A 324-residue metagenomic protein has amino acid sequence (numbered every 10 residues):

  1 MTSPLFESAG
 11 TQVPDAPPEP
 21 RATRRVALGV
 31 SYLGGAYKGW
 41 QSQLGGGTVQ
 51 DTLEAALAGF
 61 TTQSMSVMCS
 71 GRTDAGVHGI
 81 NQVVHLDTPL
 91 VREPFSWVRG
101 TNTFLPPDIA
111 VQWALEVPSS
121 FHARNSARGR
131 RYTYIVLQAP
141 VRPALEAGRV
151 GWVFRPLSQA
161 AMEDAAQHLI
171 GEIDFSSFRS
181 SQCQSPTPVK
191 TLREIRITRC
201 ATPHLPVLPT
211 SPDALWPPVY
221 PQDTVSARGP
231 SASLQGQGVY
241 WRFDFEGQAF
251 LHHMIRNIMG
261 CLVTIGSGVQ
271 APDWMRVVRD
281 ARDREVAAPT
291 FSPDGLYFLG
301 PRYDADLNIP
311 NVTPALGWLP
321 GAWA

Functional and structural regions predicted by a protein language model:
T2-A324: Structured-RNA-binding interfaces characteristic of tRNA pseudouridine synthases
